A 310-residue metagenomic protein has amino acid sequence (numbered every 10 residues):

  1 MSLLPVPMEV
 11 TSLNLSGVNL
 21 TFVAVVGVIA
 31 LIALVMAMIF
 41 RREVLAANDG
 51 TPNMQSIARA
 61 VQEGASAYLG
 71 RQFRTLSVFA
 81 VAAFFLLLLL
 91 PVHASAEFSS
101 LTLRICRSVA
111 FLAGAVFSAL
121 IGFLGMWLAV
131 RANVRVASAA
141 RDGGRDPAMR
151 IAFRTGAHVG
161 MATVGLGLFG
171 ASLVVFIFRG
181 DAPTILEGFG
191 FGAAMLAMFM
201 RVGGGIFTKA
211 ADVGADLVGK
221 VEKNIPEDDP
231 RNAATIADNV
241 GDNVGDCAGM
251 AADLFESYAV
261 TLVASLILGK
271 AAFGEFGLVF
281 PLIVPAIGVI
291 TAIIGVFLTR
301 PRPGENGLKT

Functional and structural regions predicted by a protein language model:
S2-T310: Hydrophobic packing and interface segments
